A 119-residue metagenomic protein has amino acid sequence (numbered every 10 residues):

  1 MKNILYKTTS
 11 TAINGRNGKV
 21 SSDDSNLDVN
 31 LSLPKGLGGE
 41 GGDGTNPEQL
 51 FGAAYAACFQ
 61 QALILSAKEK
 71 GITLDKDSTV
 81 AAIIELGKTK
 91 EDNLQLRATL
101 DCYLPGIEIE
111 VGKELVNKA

Functional and structural regions predicted by a protein language model:
M1-A53, Q60-A119: Extended beta-strand/beta-hairpin segments
